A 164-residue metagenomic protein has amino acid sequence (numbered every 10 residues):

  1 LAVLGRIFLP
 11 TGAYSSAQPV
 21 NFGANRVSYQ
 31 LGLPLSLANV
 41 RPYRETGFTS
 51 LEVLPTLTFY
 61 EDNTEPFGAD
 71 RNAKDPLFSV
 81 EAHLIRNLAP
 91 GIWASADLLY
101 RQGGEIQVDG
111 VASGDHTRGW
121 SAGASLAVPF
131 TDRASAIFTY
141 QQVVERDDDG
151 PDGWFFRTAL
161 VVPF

Functional and structural regions predicted by a protein language model:
L1, V40-T49, P90-G91, D132-R133: Short loop/turn motifs that connect adjacent beta-strands in outer-membrane beta-barrel proteins
L1-V27: Hydrophobic alpha-helical segments and helix pairs
A2-F8, S50-T58, W93-L99, I137-Q141: Transmembrane beta-strands of outer-membrane beta-barrel proteins
L9-T11, L35, F59, F164: Beta-strand elements of well-folded, non-transmembrane domains
A13-Q18, G32, T56-A69, P76-E81: Short, flexible active-site loops
G23-E65: Hydrophobic, aromatic-enriched interface-forming segments
N63-F164: Outer membrane beta-barrel transmembrane domains
